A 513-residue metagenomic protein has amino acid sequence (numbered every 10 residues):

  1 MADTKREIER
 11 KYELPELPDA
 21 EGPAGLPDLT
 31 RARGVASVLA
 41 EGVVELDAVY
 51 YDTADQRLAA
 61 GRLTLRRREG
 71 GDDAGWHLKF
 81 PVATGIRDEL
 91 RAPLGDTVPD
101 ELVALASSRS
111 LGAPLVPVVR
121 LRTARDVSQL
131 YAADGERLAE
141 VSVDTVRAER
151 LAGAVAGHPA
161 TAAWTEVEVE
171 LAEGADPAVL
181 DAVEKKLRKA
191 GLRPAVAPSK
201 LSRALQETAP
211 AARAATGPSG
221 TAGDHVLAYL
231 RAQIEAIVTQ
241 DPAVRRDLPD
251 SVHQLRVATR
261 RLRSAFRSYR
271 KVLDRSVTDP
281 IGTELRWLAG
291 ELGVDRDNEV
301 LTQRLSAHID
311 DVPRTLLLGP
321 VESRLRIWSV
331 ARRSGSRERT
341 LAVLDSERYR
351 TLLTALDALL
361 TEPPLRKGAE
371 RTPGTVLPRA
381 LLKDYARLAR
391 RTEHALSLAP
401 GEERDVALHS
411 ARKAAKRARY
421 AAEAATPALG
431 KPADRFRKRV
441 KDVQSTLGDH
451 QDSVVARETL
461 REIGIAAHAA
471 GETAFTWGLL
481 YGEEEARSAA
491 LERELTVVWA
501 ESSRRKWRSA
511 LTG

Functional and structural regions predicted by a protein language model:
M1-G513: Function-determining surface determinants
